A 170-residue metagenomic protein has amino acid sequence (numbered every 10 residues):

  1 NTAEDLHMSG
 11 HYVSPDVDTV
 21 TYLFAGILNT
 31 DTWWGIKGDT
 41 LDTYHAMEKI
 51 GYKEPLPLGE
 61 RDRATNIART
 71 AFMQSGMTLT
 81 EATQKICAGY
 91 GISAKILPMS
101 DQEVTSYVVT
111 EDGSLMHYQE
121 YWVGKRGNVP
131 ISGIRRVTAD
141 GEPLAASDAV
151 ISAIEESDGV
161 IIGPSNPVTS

Functional and structural regions predicted by a protein language model:
N1, S170: Short, acidic/small-residue loops that bind anionic groups at enzyme active sites
T2-T138: Electropositive, gly/pro-rich neighborhoods at or near active sites that engage anionic ligands
S132-I154: Active-site glycine-rich loop that binds ribose-phosphate moieties when present
S157: An anion/phosphate-binding loop that grips the pyrophosphate of nucleotide cofactors and donors
I161-G163: Structural motif
S165-T169: Short glycine-rich anion-binding loops that position phosphate/pyrophosphate groups of nucleotides and phosphorylated
